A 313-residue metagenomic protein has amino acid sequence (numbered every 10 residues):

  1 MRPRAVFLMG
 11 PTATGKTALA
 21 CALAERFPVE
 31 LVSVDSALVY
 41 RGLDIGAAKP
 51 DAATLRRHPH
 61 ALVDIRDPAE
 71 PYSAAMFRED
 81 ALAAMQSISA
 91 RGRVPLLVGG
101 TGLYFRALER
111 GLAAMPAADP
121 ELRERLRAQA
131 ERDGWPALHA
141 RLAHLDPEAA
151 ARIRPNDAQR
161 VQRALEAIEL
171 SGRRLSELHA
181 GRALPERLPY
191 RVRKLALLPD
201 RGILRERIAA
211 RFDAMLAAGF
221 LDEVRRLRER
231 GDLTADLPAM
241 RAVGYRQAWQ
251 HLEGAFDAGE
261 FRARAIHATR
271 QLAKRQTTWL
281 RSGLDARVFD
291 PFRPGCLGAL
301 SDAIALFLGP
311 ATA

Functional and structural regions predicted by a protein language model:
M1-A313: Phosphate/pyrophosphate-binding catalytic cores of soluble transferases and nucleic-acid-acting enzymes
